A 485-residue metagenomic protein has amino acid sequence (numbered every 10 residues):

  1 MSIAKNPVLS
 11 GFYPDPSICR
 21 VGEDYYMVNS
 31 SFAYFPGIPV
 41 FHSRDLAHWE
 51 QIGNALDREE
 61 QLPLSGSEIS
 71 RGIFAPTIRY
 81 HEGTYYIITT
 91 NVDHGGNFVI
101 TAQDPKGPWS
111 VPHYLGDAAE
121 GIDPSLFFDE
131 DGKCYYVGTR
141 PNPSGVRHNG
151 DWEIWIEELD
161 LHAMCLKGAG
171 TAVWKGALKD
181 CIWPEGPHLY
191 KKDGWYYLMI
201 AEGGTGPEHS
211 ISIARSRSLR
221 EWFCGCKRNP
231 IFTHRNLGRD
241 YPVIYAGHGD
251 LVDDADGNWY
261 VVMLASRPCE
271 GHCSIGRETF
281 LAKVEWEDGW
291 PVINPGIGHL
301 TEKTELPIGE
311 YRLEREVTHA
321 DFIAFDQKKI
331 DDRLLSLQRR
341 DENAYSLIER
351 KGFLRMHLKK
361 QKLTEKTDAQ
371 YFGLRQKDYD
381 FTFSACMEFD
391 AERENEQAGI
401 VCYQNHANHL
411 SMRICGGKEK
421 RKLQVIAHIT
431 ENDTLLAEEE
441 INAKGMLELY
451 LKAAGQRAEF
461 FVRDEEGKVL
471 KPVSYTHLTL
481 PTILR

Functional and structural regions predicted by a protein language model:
S2-V8, W49-L64, I100-A118, E158-I182 (+2 more regions): Blade-edge beta-strand/turn elements of extracellular beta-propeller and related beta-sheet repeat scaffolds
C19-Y34, F74-V92, V99-I100, P112-L115 (+7 more regions): Hydrophobic core segments of beta-strands in well-ordered, beta-rich domains
P36-G37, G95-F98, V146-W155, P207-I213 (+2 more regions): Structural motif
I348-T364: Short carbohydrate-recognition loop motifs
L363-K420: Secretory/extracellular carbohydrate-interaction modules and structurally similar beta-sandwich "look-alikes"
A385, L449-S474: Carbohydrate-binding surfaces in secreted/extracellular proteins
I429-E448: Short, aromatic/His-centered strand-loop micro-motif at the edge of beta-sheets
T476-T482: Conserved small/polar residues in nucleotide/adenosyl-binding loops
